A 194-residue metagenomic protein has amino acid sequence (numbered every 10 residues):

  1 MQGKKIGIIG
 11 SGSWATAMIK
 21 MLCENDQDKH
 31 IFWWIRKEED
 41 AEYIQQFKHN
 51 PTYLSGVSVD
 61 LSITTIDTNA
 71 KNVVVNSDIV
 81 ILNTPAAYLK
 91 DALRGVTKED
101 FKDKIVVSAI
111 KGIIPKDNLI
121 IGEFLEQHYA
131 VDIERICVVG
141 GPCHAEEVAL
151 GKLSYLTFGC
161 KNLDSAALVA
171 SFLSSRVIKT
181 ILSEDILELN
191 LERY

Functional and structural regions predicted by a protein language model:
M1-V57, T65-T68, V74: NAD(P)+-binding Rossmann beta1-loop-alpha1 motif at the extreme N-terminus of oxidoreductases
A15, A87-K90, I113-I114, D164 (+2 more regions): Glycine-rich nucleotide phosphate-binding loop and flanking beta-alpha elements of Rossmann-like dinucleotide-binding
C23-Q27, H49, A130, K161 (+1 more regions): Generic secondary-structure signature for well-ordered alpha-helical cores
V59-D67, V138-V139, I181-S183: Short gly/ser/thr-rich secondary-structure transition/capping motifs
T65-I66, V74-V75, I79-L153, V169-S171: Rossmann-like NAD(P)(H) cofactor-binding subdomain of soluble oxidoreductases
V139-A149, R176-Y194: Conserved Rossmann-fold dehydrogenase catalytic segment
L153-I181, L187: Conserved anion/nucleotide-ligand pocket segment
